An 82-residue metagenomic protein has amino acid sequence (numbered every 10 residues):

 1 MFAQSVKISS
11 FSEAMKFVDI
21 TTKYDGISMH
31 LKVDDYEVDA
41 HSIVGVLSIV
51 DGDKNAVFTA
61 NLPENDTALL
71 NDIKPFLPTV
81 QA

Functional and structural regions predicted by a protein language model:
M1-I8: Short glycine-/aliphatic-rich beta-strand segments at the starts of folded cytosolic domains
I8, V33, A60, E64: Conserved residues at beta->alpha junctions
S12-G26, Y36-G52, D66-N71: Amphipathic alpha-helical interaction surfaces in cytosolic regulatory modules
S28-L31: Short polybasic amphipathic segments
D53-A82: C-terminal structural segments of small proteins and small subunits
